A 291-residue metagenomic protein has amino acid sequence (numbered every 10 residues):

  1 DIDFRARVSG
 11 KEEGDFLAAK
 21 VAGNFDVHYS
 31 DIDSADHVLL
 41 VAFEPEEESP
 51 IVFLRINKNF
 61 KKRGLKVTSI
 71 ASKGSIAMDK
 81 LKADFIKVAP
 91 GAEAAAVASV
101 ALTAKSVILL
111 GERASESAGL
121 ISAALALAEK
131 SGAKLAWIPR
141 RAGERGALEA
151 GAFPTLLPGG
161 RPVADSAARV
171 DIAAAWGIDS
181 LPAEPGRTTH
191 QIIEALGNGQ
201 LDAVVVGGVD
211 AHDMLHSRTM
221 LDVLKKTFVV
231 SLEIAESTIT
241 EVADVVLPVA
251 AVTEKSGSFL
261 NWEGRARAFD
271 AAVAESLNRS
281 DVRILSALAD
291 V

Functional and structural regions predicted by a protein language model:
D1-D3: Non-catalytic terminal/interface segments that mediate subunit docking, oligomerization, and allosteric communication
R7-V291: Non-catalytic alpha/beta scaffold blocks inside enzyme catalytic domains
